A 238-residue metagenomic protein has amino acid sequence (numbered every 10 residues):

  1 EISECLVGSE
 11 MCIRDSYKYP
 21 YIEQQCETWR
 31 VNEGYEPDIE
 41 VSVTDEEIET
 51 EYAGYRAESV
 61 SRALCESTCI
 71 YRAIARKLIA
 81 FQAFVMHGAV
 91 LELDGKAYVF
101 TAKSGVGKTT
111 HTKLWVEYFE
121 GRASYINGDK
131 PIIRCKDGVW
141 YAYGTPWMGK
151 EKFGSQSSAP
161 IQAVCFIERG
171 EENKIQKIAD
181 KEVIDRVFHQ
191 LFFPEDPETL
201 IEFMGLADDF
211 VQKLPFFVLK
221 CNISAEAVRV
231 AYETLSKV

Functional and structural regions predicted by a protein language model:
E1-I13: Short, small-residue-biased leader/transition segments that mark boundaries at the very start of proteins
R14-Y21, A53, V60, G88-A89 (+3 more regions): Glycine-rich, often acidic-flanked micro-motifs that create phosphate/phosphodiester-binding or positioning elements
S16-Y35: Intrinsically disordered, low-complexity, positively charged segments
N32-A75, L235-V238: Charged, amphipathic alpha-helical linker segments immediately N-terminal to NTP-binding catalytic cores
S59-A97, T101: P-loop NTPase catalytic core of nucleic-acid-dependent motor ATPases
S104: Walker A/P-loop nucleotide-binding motif
K108: Conserved lysine of the Walker
H111-T112: Post-Walker A alpha-helix
